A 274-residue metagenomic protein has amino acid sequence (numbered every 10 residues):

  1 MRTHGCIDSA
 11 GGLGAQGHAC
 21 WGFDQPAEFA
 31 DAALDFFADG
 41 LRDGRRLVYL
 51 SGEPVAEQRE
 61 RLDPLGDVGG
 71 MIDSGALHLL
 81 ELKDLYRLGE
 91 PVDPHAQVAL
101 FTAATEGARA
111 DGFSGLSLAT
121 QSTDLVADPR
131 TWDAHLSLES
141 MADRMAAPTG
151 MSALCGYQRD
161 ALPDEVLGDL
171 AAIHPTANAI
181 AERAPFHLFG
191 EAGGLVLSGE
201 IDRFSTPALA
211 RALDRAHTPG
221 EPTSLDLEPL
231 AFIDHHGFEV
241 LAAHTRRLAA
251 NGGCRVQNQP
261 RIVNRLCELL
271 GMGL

Functional and structural regions predicted by a protein language model:
M1-G190, R265, L274: Positively charged, polar, low-complexity stretches
W21, L195, T223-L225: Hydrophobic positions in the central parallel beta-sheet of the AAA+
F23, T120, G199, L227-P229: Short glycine-centered, acidic/aromatic-flanked micro-motifs in structured strand/loop junctions that mark active-site
A30-D31, A56, R203, F232-H235: Loop/helix-junction capping segments adjacent to catalytic residues or to phosphate/diphosphate-binding pockets
L50-S51, L197, R255-N258: Small/polar loops that bind or transfer phosphate-bearing groups
D84-L85, G89-V92, R183-R211, P229: STAS-typified acidic loop motif
A146, T206-L274: Amphipathic alpha-helical interaction surfaces in cytosolic regulatory modules
